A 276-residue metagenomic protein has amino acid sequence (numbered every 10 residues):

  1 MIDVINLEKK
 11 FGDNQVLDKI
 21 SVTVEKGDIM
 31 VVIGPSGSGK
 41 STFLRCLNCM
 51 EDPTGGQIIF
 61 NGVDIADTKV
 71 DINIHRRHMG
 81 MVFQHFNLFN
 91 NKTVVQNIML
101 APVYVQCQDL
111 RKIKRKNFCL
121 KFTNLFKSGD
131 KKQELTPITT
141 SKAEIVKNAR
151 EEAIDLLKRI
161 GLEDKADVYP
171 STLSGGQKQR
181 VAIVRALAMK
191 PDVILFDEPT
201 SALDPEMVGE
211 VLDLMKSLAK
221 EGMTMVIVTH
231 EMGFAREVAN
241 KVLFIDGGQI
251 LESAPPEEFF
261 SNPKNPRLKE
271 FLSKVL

Functional and structural regions predicted by a protein language model:
M1-P256: ABC family nucleotide-binding domain
S253, E257-L276: C-terminal boundary and immediately downstream tail of ABC-type ATPase nucleotide-binding domains
